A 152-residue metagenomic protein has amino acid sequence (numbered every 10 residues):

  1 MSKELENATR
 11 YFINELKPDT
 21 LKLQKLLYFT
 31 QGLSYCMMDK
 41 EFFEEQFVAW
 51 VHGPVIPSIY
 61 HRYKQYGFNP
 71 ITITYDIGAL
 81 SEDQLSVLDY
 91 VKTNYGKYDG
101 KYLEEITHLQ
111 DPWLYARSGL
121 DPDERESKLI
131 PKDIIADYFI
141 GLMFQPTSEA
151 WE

Functional and structural regions predicted by a protein language model:
M1-E152: Domain-edge interaction signal
